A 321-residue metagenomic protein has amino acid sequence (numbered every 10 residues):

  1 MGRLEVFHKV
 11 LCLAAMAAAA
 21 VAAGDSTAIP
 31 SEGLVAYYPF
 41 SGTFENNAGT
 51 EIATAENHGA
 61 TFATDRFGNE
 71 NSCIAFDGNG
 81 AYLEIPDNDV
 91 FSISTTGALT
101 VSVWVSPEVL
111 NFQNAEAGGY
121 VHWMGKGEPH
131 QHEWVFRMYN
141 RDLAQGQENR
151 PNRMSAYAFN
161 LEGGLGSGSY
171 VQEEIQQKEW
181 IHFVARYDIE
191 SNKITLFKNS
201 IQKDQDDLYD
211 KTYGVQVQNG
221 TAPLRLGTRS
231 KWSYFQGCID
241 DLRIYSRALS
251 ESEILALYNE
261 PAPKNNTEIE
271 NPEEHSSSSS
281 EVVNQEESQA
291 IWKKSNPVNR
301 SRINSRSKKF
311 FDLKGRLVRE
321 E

Functional and structural regions predicted by a protein language model:
M1-L11: Bacterial N-terminal signal peptides that target proteins for export
G2, V21-G80, K203-D204, K211 (+2 more regions): Extracytoplasmic low-complexity segments
K9-A20: Bacterial N-terminal signal peptides
D25, A75, N88-D89, Y209 (+1 more regions): Extracellular glycan-interaction patches encoded by glycine-rich segments
I29-V35, F44-N47, N79-S155, Q177 (+3 more regions): Extracellular glycan-recognition modules
S155-H182: Short, aromatic/His-centered strand-loop micro-motif at the edge of beta-sheets
K198-T221: Short, solvent-exposed beta-strand-to-loop segments that form ligand-recognition rims of beta-rich domains
E270-E321: C-terminal outer-membrane/trafficking sorting elements
